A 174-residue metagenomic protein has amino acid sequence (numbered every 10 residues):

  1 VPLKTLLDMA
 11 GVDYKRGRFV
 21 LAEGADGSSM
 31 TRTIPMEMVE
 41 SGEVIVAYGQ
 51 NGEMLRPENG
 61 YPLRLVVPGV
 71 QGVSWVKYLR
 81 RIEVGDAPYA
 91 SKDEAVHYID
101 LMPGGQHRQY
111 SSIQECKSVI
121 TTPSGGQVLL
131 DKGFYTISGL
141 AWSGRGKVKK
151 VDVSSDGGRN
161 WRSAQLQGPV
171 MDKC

Functional and structural regions predicted by a protein language model:
V1-L7: Long, well-ordered hydrophobic secondary-structure segments characteristic of membrane-embedded and membrane-proximal
D8-C174: Extended, aromatic/histidine-rich regions of cofactor-dependent oxidoreductases associated with respiratory
